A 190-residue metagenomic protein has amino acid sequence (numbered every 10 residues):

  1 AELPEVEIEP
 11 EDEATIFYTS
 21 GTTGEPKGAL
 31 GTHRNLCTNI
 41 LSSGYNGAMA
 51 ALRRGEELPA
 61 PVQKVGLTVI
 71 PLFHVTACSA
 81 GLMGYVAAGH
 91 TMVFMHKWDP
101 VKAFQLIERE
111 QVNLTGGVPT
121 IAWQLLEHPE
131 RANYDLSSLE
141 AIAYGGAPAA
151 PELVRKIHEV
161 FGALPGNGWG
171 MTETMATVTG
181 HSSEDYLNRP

Functional and structural regions predicted by a protein language model:
E2-Y18, E25, E56-V65: Conserved pre-ATP/AMP-binding loop-to-beta segment of ANL
E11, H33-R34, I70, E110: Structural detector for helix-capping/boundary residues
E13, T19-T22, G66, L72 (+5 more regions): Conserved S/T- and glycine-rich ATP-binding loop of Class I adenylate-forming
A14-S42: Conserved AMP-binding A3 loop
K27-L30, T68, H90-K97, G166: Short beta-strand->loop structural element characteristic of the AMP-binding/adenylate-forming
R34-N35, T120, A147-P148: Alpha-helix/helix-capping structural signal
C37-V65, F73-N113, H128: Conserved AMP-binding/adenylation subdomain of ANL enzymes
A87-H90, R109-G117, L126-P190: Gly/Ser/Thr-rich phosphate-binding loop
